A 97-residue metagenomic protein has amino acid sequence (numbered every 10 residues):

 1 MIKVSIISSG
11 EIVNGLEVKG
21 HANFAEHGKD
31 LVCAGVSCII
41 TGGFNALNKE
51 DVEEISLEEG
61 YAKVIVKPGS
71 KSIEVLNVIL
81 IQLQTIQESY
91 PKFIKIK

Functional and structural regions predicted by a protein language model:
M1-L31, T41-K97: N-terminal intrinsically disordered, cationic/polar leader segments that include organellar targeting peptides
C38: Phosphate-binding glycine-rich loops of NTP-binding sites
